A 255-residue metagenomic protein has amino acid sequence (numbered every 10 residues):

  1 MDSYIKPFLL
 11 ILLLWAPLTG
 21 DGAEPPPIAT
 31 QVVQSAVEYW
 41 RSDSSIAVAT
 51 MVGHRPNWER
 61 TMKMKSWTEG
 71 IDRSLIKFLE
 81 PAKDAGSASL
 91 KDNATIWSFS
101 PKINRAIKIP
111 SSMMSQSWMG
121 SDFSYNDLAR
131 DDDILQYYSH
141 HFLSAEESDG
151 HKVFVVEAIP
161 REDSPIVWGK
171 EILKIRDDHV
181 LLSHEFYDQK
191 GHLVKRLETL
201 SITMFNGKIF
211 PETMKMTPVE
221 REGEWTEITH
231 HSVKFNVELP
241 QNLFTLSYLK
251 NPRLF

Functional and structural regions predicted by a protein language model:
M1-F8: Bacterial N-terminal signal peptides that target proteins for export
L12-G20: Hydrophobic h-region of N-terminal signal peptides that target proteins for export in Gram-negative bacteria
A23-S44, T50, E59-R60, A85-A88 (+3 more regions): Flexible, processing/modification-adjacent segments and terminal tails in exported/periplasmic/extracellular proteins
I46-L75, L79-K83: N-terminal, post-signal-peptide region of Sec/Tat-exported proteins
A47, S74-F78, I96-S100, A106-K108 (+4 more regions): Short hydrophobic/aromatic-rich beta-strand segments that constitute the beta-sheet cores of beta-sandwich/beta-barrel
K65, R105, H141, E198 (+1 more regions): Residues located in well-ordered beta-strands
S66-G70, D92-N93, S112-S115, L200-T203 (+1 more regions): A short, sequence-level motif marking secondary-structure junctions
A129-D131, D149-L246: Gly/Pro-enriched, hydrophobic low-complexity segments that function as extracytoplasmic propeptides/linkers
